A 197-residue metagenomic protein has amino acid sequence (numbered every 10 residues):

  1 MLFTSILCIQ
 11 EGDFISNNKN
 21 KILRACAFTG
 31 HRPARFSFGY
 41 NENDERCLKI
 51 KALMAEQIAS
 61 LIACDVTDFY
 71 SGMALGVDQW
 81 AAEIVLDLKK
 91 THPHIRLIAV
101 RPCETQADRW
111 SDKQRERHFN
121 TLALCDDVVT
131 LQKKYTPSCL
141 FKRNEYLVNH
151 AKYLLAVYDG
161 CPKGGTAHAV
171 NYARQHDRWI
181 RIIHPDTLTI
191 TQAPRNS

Functional and structural regions predicted by a protein language model:
F14-N196: Acidic/glycine-enriched connector segments
